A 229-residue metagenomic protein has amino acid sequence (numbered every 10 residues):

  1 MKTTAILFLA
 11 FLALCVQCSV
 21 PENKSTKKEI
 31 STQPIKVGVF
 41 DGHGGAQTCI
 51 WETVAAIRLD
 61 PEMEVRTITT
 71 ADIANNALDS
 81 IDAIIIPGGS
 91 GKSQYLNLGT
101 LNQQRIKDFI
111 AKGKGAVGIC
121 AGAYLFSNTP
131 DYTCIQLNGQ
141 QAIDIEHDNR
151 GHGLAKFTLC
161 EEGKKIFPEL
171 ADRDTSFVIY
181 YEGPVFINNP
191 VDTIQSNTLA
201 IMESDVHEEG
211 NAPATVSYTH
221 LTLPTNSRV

Functional and structural regions predicted by a protein language model:
A5-L12: Sec-dependent N-terminal signal peptides
V16-Q17: C-terminal motif of bacterial Sec signal peptides marking the signal peptidase cleavage site
V20-T32: Short, low-complexity, disordered segments immediately C-terminal to signal peptides in bacterial exported proteins
A46-P130: Helical hinge/lid and interdomain linker segments adjacent to catalytic or ligand-binding clefts that mediate domain
S127-P168: Class I SAM-dependent methyltransferase SAM-binding "motif I" and its flanking Rossmann-like core
A155-Y218: Catalytic beta-strand/loop cores that center a nucleophilic Ser/Cys/Thr and support acyl-enzyme chemistry
T219-T225: Conserved small/polar residues in nucleotide/adenosyl-binding loops
